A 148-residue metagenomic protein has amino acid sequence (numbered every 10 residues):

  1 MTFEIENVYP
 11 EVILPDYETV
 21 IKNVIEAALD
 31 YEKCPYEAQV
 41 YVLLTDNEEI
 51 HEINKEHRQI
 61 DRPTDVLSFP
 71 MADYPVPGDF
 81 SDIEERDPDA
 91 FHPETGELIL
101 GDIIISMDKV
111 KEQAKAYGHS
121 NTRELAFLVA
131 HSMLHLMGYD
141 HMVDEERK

Functional and structural regions predicted by a protein language model:
M1-A126, L134-K148: An acidic/histidine-cluster motif and surrounding catalytic segment that typifies divalent-metal-assisted enzyme active
